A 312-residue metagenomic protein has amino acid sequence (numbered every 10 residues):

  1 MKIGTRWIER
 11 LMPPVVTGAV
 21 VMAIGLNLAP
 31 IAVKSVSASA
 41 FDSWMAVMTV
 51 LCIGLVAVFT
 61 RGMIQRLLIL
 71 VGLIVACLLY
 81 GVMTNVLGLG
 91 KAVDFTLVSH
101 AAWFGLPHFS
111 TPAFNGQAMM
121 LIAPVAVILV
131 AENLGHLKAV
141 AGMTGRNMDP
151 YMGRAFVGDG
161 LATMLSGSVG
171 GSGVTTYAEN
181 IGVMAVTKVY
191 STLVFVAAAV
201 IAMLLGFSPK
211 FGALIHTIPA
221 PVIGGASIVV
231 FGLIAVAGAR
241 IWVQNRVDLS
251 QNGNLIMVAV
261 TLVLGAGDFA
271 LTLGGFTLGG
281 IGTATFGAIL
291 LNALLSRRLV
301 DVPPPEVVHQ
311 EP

Functional and structural regions predicted by a protein language model:
M1-V86, A197, L204-P305: Membrane-embedded alpha-helical modules
G4-W7, P112, V186: Juxtamembrane loop-transmembrane helix junctions in multi-pass integral membrane proteins, especially the extracellular
P14, S43-W44, T111-M119, M148-A155 (+2 more regions): Membrane-interfacial loop-to-helix junctions in multi-pass transporters
D42-V50, L67-L68, L106-H136: Hydrophobic, membrane-embedded alpha-helices of multi-pass small-molecule transporters
L51-F59, L67, L87, D94-S99 (+2 more regions): Juxtamembrane interface elements at the cytosolic ends of transmembrane helices in multi-pass membrane proteins
A76-L97, K188: Alpha-helical transmembrane segments of integral membrane proteins, especially early/N-terminal helices
L89-H108, G142-G145, A155, L294-P312: Intrinsically disordered, low-complexity non-transmembrane regions of multi-pass membrane transporters
L121-T192, V307-E311: Membrane-embedded helical hairpins/re-entrant loop segments and their flanking transmembrane helices within multi-pass
